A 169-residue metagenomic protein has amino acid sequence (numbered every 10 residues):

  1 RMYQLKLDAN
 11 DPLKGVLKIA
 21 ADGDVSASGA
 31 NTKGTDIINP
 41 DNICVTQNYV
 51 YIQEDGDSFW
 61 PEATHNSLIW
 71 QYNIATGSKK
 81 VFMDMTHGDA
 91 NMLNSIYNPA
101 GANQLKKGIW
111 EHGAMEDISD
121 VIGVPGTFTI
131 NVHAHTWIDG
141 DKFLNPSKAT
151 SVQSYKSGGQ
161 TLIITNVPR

Functional and structural regions predicted by a protein language model:
R1-R169: Sequence/structural signature of beta-propeller domains
